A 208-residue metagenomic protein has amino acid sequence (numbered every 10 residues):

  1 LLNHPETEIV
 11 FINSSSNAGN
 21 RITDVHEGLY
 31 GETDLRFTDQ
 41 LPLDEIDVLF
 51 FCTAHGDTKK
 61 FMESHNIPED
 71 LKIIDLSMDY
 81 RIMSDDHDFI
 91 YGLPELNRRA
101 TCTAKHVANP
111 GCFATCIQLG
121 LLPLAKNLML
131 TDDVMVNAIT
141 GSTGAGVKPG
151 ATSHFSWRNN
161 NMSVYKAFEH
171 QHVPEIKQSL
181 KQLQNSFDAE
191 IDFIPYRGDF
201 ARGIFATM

Functional and structural regions predicted by a protein language model:
L1-A167: N-terminal Rossmann-like NAD(P) cofactor-binding subdomain of oxidoreductases, focused on the glycine-rich
G144-T207: Charged docking surfaces used in two-component/phosphorelay signaling
